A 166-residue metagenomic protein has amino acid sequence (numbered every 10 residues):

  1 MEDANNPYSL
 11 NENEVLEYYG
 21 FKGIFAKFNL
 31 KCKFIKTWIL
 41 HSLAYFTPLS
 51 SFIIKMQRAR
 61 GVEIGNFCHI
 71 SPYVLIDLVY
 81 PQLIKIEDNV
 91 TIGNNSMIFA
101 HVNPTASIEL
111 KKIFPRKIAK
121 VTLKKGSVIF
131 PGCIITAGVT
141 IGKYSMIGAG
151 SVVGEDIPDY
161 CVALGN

Functional and structural regions predicted by a protein language model:
M1-G61, V102-T105, G126, N166: Terminal amphipathic alpha-helical/low-complexity segments used for targeting or macromolecular assembly
T47, H69-I70: Conserved short histidine dyad/triad with adjacent acidic residue
I54-K55, S71-I141, N166: Flexible, glycine/small-residue-enriched loop-and-beta-strand segment within the central core of proteins
E155: Short helix N-cap motif at coil->helix boundaries in the Bergerat
D159-N166: Conserved beta-strand-loop-alpha-helix hinge in the C-terminal portion of ABC ATPase nucleotide-binding domains
